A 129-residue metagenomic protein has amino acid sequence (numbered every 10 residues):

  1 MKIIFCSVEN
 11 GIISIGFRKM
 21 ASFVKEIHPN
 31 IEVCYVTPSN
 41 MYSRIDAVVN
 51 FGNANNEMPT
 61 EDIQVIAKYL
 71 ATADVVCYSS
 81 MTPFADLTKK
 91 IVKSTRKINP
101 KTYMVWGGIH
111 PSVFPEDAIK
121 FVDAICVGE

Functional and structural regions predicted by a protein language model:
K2, F23, E32-S43, F51-E129: Glycine-rich beta-alpha loop elements in corrinoid/cobalamin-binding modules across cobalamin-dependent enzymes
K2-V8: Short beta-strand segments enriched in small/hydrophobic residues
E9-F17, S80-A85: A short, glycine/small-residue-rich beta-strand->loop->alpha-helix junction that serves as a flexible
F17, D46-V48: Short aromatic-enriched loop/helix-cap "lid" or pocket-rim segments at secondary-structure transitions that line
F17-V24: Short amphipathic alpha-helix
